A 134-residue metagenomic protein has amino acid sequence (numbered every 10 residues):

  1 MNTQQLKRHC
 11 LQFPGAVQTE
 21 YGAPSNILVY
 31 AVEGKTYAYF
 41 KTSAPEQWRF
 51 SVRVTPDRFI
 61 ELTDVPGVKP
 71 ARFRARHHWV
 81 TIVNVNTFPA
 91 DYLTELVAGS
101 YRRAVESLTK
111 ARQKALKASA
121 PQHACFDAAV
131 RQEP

Functional and structural regions predicted by a protein language model:
M1-P134: Charge-dense, helix-prone N-terminal extensions
